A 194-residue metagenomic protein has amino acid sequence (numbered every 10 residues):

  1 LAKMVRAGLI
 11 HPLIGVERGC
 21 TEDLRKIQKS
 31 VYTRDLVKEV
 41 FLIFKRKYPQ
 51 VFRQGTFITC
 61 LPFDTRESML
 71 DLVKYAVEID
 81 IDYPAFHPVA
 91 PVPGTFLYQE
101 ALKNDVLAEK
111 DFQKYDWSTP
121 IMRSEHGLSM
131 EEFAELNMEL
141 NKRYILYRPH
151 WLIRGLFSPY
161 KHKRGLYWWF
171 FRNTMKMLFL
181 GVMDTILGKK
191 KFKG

Functional and structural regions predicted by a protein language model:
L1-K161: A structural motif corresponding to the C-terminal lobe/cap of the Radical SAM core domain
N141-G194: Membrane-proximal basic amphipathic "stem/tether" segments
